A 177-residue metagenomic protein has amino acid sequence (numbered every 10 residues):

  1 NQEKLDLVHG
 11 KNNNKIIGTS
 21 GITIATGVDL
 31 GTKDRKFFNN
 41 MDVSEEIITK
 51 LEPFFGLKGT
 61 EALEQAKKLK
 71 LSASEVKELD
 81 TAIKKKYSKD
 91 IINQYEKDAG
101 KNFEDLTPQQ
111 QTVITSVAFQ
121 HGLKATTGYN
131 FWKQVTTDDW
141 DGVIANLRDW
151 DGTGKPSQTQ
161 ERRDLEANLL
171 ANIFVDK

Functional and structural regions predicted by a protein language model:
N1-Q111, G142-K177: Acidic, aromatic-lined catalytic clefts of primarily extracellular/periplasmic carbohydrate-active enzymes that remodel
D90-Q94, H121-T126: Short acidic alpha-helix initiation/capping motifs at coil-to-helix transition points, especially at protein N-termini
E104, A118-H121, N130-K133, P156: Short, charged/polar micro-motifs that form catalytic or ligand-binding hotspots
E104-P108, H121-A125, T137: Short, well-ordered coil↔helix boundary/capping segments
V113-L123, W150-D151: Acidic helix/loop microenvironments that form the catalytic cleft of cell-wall polysaccharide enzymes
A125-D149: Short secondary-structure subsegments characteristic of cysteine-rich extracellular domains
